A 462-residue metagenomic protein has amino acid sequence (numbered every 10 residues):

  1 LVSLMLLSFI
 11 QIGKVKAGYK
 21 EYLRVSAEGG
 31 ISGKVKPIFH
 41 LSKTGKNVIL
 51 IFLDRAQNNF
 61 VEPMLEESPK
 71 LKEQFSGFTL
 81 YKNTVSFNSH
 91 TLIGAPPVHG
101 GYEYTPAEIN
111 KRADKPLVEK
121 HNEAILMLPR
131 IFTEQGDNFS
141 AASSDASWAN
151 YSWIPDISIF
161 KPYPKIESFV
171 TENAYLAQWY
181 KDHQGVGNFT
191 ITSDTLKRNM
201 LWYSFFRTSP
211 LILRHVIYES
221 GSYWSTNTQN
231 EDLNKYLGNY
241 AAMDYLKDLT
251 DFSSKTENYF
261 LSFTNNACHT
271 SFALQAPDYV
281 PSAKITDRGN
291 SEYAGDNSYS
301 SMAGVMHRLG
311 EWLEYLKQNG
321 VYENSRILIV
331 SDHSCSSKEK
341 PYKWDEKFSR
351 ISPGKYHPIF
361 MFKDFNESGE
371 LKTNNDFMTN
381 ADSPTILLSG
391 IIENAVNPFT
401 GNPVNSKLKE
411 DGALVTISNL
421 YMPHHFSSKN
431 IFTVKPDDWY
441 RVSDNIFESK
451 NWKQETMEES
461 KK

Functional and structural regions predicted by a protein language model:
L1-K462: Catalytic domains that recognize anionic headgroups
